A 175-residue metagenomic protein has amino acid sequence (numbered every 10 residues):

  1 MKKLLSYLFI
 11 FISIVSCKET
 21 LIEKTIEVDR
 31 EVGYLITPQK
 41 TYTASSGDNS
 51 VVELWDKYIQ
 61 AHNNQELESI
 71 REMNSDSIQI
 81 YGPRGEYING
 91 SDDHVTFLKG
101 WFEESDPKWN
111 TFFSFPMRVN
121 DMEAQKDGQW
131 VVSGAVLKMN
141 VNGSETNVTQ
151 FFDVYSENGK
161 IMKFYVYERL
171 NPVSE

Functional and structural regions predicted by a protein language model:
K2-I10: Sec-dependent signal peptide recognition, specifically the positively charged N-region followed immediately by
S13-S16: C-terminal motif of bacterial Sec signal peptides marking the signal peptidase cleavage site
K18-N64, E72: Short, low-complexity N-terminal intrinsically disordered segments enriched in polar/charged residues
T20-E23, N147-E175: Short beta-strand edge/turn micro-motifs at domain boundaries
T41-Y42, Q79-N89, D121: A short gly/proline-enriched turn/hairpin at secondary-structure junctions
E66-Y81: Short, well-ordered alpha-helical segments enriched in acidic and aromatic residues
G85, G143-T146: Solvent-exposed loop/turn segments connecting transmembrane beta-strands in outer-membrane beta-barrel proteins
F97-N142: Surface-exposed, charged secondary-structure patches
